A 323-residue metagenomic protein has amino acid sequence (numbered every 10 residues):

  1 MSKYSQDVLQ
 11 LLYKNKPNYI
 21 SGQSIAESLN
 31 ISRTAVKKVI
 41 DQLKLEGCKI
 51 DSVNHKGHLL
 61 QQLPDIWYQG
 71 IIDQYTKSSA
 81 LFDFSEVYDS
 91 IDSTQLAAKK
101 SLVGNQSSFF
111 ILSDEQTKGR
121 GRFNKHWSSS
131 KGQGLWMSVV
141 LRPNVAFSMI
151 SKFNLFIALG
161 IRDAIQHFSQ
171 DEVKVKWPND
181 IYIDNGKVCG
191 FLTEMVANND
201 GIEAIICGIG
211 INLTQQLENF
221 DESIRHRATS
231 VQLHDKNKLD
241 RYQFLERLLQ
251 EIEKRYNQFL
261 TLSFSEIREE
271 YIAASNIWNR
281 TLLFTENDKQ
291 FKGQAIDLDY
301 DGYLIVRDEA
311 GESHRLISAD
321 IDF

Functional and structural regions predicted by a protein language model:
S2-I31, L45-E46, A146-M149, L155-V173 (+1 more regions): Long, positively charged amphipathic alpha-helical accessory segments at protein N-termini or as interdomain linkers
S2-Q166, L239: N-terminal lobe of the biotin/lipoate ligase/transferase fold
F109, D171-K176: A short coil-to-beta-strand element that immediately follows conserved catalytic motifs
D180: Conserved active-site carboxylates
